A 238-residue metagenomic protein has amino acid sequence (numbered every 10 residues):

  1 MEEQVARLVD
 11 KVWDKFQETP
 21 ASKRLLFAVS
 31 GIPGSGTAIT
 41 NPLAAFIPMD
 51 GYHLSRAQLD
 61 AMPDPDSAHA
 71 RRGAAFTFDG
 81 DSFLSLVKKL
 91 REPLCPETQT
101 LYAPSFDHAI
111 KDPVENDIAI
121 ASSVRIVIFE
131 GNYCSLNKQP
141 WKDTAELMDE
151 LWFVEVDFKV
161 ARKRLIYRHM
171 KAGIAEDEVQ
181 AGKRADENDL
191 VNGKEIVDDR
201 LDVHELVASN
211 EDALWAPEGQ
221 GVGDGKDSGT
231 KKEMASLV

Functional and structural regions predicted by a protein language model:
M1-E18, I166-I174, E187-V238: NTP-dependent small-molecule kinase module
A21-F27: Pre-Walker A (Motif I) flank of P-loop NTPase domains
L26, A44-F46, L151-F153, L206: Conserved beta-strand scaffold positions in the cores of enzyme catalytic domains, especially in NTP/NDP-utilizing
V29-T40: Glycine-rich phosphate-binding P-loop
P42, L147-M148, L201-D202: Short, structured coil segments at secondary-structure junctions
A44-I110: Conserved nucleotide-sensing/catalytic segment adjacent to the nucleotide-binding pocket in NTP-handling enzymes
D50, D149, H204: Receiver (REC) domain switch/active-site residues of two-component response regulators
I110-R168: ATP-dependent NMP and nucleoside kinases share a basic, alpha-helical "lid"
